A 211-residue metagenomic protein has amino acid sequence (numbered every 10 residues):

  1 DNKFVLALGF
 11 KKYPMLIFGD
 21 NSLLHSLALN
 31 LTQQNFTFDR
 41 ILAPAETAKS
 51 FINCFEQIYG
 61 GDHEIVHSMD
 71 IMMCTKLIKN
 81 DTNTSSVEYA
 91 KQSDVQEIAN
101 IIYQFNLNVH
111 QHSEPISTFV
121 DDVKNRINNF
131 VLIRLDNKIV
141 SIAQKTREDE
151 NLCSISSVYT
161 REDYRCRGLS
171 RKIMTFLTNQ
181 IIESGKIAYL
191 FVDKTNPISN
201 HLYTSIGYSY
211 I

Functional and structural regions predicted by a protein language model:
N2-V5, K138-S141, I198: Glycine-rich acetyl-CoA-binding "A-motif" of GNAT/NAT acetyltransferases
K3-T84: Acyl-donor-binding surface of acyltransferase catalytic domains
F10-K11, H112-Y159: A conserved beta-strand-loop-helix scaffold within acyl/acetyltransferase catalytic domains
N21-N30, S156, T160, C166-I182 (+1 more regions): Conserved acetyl-CoA-binding loop-helix of GNAT-fold acetyltransferases
N35-F38, N128, G185-I187: Short, high-confidence coil segments that cap the C-terminus of an alpha-helix and link into the following beta-strand
L42-A48, L190-T204: Conserved beta-strand-loop-alpha-helix junction that forms the acyl-donor binding cleft
L77-H112: Short amphipathic alpha-helix that is part of the acyltransferase structural core
L132-R134, T146, R167-Q180, I187 (+2 more regions): Recognition helices and adjacent regulatory flanks at domain boundaries
